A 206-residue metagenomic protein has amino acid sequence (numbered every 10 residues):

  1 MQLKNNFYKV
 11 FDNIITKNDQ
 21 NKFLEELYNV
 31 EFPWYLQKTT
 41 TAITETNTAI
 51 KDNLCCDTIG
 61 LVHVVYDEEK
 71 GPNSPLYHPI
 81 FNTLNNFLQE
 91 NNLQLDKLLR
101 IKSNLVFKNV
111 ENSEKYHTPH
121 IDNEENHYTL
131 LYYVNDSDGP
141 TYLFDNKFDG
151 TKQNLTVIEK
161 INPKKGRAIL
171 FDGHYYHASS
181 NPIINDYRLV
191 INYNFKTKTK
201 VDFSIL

Functional and structural regions predicted by a protein language model:
M1-L95: Non-heme Fe(II)/2-oxoglutarate
G71-L206: Catalytic core of non-heme Fe(II) oxygenases with the double-stranded beta-helix
